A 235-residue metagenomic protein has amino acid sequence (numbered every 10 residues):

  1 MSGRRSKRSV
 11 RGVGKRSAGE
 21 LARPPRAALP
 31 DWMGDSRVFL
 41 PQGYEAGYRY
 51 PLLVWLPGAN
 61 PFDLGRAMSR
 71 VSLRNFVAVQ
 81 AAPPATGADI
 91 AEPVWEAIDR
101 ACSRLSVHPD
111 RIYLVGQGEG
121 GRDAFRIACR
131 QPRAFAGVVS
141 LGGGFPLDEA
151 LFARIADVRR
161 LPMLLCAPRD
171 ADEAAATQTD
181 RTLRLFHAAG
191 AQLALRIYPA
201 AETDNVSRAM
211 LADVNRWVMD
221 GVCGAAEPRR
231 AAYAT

Functional and structural regions predicted by a protein language model:
M1-P51, R126, D180-A188, Q192-A194 (+2 more regions): A domain-start/cap signature at the N-terminus of enzymes
Q42-Y48, A88-E119: Gly/Ser-rich "nucleophile elbow"/oxyanion-hole loop immediately N-terminal to the catalytic nucleophile in hydrolases
R49-P51, R74-V77, P109-R111, R133-G137 (+2 more regions): Loop/turn elements at helix/coil->beta-strand transitions in domains of secreted/extracellular proteins
Y50-C102: Active-site machinery of serine-nucleophile hydrolases
W55-A59, Q80-P84, V115-E119, S140-G144 (+2 more regions): Active-site-proximal beta-strand/loop segments in catalytic clefts of secreted hydrolases
G65, A91-W95, F125, A176-L183: Short, surface-exposed alpha-helical segments at coil->helix boundaries
R111-V158: Primarily recognizes the serine-hydrolase "nucleophile elbow" in alpha/beta-hydrolase and SGNH/GDSL folds
G142-V222: The feature captures the conserved acid-bearing segment of alpha/beta-hydrolase catalytic domains
